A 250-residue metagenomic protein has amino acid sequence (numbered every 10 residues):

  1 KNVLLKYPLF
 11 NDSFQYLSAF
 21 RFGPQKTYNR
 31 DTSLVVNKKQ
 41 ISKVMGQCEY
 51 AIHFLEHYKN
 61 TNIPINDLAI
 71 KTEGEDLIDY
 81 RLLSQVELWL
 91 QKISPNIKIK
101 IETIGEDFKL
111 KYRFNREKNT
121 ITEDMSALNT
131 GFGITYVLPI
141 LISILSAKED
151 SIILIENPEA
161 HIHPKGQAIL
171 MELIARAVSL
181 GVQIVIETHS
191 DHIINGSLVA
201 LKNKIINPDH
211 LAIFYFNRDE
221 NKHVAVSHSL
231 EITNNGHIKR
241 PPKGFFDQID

Functional and structural regions predicted by a protein language model:
K1-V137, S143, K148, E231-D250: Phosphate-coordinating catalytic segments in nucleotide- and nucleic-acid-processing enzymes
L77, K92, N96, K100 (+2 more regions): RecA-like P-loop NTPase motor core
I155-P158: Walker B catalytic motif
E187: Conserved D-loop beta-strand region of ABC ATPase nucleotide-binding domains
